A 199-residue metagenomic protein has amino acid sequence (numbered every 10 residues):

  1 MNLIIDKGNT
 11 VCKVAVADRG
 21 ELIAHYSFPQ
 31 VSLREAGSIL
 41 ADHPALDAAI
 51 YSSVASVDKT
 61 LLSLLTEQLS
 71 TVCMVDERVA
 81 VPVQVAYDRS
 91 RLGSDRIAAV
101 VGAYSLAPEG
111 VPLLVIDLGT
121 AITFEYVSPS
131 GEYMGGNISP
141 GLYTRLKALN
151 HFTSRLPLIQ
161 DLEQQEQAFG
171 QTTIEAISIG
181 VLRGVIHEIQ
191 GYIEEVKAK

Functional and structural regions predicted by a protein language model:
M1-I23, A103, G110-Y133, L149: Gly/Thr-rich phosphate-binding beta-strand-loop-beta motif of the actin/hexokinase/Hsp70
M1-V81: N-terminal glycine/serine-rich phosphate-binding loop of ATP-dependent small-molecule kinases, especially carbohydrate
A36-I39, P82-A86, R145-N150: Short, charged, surface-exposed secondary-structure boundary motifs
D42-A45, L106-V111, A198-K199: Glycine-rich phosphate-binding loop signature in dinucleotide/nucleotide-binding domains
T71-P82, T120, P157-Q165: Acidic-glycine-rich active-site phosphate/pyrophosphate-binding loop
P82-L113: Conserved phosphate-binding catalytic cores of ATP/NTP-utilizing and phosphoryl-transfer enzymes
G110-L114, M134, R155-E163: Short, structured loop/turn "capping" segments at alpha-beta junctions
S139-A198: Active-site rim beta-loop-alpha module in soluble metabolic enzymes
